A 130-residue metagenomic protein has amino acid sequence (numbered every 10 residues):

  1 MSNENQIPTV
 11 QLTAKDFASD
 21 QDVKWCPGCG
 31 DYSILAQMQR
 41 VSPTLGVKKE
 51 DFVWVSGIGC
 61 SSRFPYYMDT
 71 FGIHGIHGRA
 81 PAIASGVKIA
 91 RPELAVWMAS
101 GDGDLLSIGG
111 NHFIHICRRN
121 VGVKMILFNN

Functional and structural regions predicted by a protein language model:
M1-T13: Short, charged low-complexity linear segments at domain edges
N5, D20, K24, W97-G101: Contiguous hydrophobic segments
I7, M38-V55, R91-E93, G110-V121: Long, contiguous secondary-structure blocks with strong helical propensity
Q11, K15-I76: Active-site diphosphate/adenylate-binding microenvironment
C60-N130: Thiamine diphosphate
